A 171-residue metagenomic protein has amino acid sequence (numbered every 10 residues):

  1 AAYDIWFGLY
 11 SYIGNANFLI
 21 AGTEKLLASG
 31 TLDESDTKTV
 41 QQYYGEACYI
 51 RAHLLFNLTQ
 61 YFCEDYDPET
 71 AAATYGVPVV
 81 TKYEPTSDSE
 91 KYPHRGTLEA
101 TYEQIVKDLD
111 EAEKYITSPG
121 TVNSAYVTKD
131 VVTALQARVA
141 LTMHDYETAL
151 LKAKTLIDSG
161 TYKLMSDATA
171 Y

Functional and structural regions predicted by a protein language model:
A1-F62, G96, E113-P119: Conserved, well-structured interaction surfaces
N15, C48, T101, D108 (+2 more regions): Alpha-helical solenoid repeat scaffolds, predominantly canonical TPR units
S29-T31, S35-K38, Y61-E99, E103: Short coil/linker segments at helix-helix boundaries
L54, A137-V139: Residue-level signature for tetratricopeptide repeat
T59-Y66, G120-T121, T142-D145: Short coil/turn linking the two alpha-helices of tandem helical-hairpin repeats
H144-Y171: Hydrophobic-face positions in mid-chain alpha helices that act as interaction patches
